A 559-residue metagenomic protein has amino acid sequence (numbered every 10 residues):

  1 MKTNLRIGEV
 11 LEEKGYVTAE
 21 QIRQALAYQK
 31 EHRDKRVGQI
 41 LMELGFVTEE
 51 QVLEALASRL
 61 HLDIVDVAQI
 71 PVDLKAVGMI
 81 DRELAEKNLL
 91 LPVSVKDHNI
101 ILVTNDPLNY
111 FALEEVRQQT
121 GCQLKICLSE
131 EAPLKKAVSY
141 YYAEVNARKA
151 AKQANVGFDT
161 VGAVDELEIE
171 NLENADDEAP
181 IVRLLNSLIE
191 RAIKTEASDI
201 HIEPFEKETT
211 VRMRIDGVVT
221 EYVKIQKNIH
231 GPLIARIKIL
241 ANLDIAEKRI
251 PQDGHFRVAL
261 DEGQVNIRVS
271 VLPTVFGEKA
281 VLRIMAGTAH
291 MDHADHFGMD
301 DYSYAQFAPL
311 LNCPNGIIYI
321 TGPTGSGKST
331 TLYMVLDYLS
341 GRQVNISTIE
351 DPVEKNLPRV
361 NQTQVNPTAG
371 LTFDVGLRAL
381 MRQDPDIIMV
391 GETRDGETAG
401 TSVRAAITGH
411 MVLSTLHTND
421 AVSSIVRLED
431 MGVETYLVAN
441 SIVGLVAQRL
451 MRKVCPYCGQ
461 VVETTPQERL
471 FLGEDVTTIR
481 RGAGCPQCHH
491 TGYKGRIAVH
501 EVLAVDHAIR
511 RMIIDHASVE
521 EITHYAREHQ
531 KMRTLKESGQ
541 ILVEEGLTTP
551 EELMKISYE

Functional and structural regions predicted by a protein language model:
M1-E278, R283-H290, A294-D295, D301-Y302 (+4 more regions): N-terminal, intrinsically disordered, highly charged
N174-E559: Short, flexible helix-loop junctions that flank or precede catalytic/ligand sites
